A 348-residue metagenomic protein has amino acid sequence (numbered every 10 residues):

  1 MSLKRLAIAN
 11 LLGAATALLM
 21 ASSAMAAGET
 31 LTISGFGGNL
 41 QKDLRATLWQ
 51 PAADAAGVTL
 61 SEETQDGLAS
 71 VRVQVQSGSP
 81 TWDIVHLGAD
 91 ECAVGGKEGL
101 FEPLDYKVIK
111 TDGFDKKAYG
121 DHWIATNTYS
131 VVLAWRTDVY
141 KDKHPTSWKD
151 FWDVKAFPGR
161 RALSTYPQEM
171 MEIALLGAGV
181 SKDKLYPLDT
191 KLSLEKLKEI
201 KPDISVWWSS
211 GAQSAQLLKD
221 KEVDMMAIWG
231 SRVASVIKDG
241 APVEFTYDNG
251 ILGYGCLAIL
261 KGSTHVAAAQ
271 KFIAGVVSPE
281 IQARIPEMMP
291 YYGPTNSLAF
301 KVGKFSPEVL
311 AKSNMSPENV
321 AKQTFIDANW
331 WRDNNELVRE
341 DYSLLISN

Functional and structural regions predicted by a protein language model:
A27-V94: Early extracytoplasmic/lumenal segment of secretory-pathway proteins
F36-R45, P80-W82, H86-K219: Extracytoplasmic ligand-binding site segments that recognize negatively charged/polar headgroups
D90-G96, K219, D224-P242: A ligand-binding cleft/hinge motif common to bilobed small-molecule-binding domains
G95-P103, D115-D121, S235-Y247, E308-A311: Ligand-binding "clamshell"
Y129-V131, K191-I200, I237-S263, K304-E308: Periplasmic-binding protein-like
V132-V139, L175-V180, Y254-V266, I273 (+1 more regions): A bilobed periplasmic-binding-protein/Venus flytrap-type ligand-binding module shared by bacterial periplasmic
L260-V320: Mature extracytoplasmic/periplasmic domains
E318-N348: Conserved C-terminal helix/tail region of periplasmic/extracytoplasmic solute-binding proteins
